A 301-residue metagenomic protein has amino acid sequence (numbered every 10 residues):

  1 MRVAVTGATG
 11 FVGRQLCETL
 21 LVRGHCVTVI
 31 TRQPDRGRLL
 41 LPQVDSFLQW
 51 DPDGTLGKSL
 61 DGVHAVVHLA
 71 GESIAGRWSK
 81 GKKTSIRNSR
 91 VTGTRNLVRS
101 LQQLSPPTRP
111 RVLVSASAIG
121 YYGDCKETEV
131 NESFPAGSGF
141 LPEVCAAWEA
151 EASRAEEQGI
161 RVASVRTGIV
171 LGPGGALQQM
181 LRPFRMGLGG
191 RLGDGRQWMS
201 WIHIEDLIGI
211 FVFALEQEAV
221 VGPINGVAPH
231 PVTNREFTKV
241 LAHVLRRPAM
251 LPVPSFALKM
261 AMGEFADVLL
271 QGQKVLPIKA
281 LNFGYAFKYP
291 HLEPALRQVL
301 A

Functional and structural regions predicted by a protein language model:
V3-R23: N-terminal Rossmann NAD(P)H-binding glycine-rich loop of SDR-like oxidoreductase domains
R36, L41, D45-G93: NAD(P)H-binding glycine-rich loop region in Rossmannoid oxidoreductase-like domains and their noncatalytic homologs
R95-G139: Conserved Rossmann-fold NAD(P)-dependent oxidoreductase catalytic core, especially the SDR/UDP-sugar
S117, A150-P173: Conserved beta-loop-beta element that borders a ligand/cofactor-binding pocket
A146, Q158, L171-Q179, A214-I224: Glycine/proline-rich active-site loop of Rossmann-fold NAD(P)-dependent oxidoreductases
S153, L181-G189, Q197-P231: Alpha-helical substrate-binding/gating segment
Q217-E264, R297-L300: Mid/C-terminal beta-alpha module of Rossmann-like enzyme folds, strongest in SDR-family dehydrogenases/epimerases
D267-A301: C-terminal amphipathic/interface module of NAD(P)-dependent oxidoreductases and related NAD-binding regulators
